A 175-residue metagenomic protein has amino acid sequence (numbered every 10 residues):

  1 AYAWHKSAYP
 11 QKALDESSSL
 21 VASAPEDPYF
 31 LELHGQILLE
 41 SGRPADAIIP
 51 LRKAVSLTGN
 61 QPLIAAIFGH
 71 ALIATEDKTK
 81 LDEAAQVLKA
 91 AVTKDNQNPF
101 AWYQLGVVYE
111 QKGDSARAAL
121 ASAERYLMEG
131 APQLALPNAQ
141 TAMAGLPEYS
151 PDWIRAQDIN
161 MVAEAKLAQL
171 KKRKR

Functional and structural regions predicted by a protein language model:
W4, L38, L72-T75, Y109 (+2 more regions): Residue at a conserved register position within TPR or TPR-like alpha-solenoid repeats
L20, A54, A90-A91, R125-Y126 (+1 more regions): Canonical positions in the second alpha-helix
L33, I67-F68, Q104, A121 (+3 more regions): Canonical tetratricopeptide repeat
P44-A45, D77-L81, K112-A119, E148-D152 (+1 more regions): Alpha-helical linker/edge segments of TPR/alpha-solenoid repeat scaffolds and analogous pre-/post-domain helices
